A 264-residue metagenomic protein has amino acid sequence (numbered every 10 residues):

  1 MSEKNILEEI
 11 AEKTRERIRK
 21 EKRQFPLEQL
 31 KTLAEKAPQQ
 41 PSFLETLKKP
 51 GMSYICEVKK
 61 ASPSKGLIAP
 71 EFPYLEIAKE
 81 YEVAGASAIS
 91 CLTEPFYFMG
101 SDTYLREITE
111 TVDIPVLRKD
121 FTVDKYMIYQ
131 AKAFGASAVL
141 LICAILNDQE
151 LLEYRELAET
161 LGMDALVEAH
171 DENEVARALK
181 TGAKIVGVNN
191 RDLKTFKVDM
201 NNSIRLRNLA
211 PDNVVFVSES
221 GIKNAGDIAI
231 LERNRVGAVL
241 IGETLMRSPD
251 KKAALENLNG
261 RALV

Functional and structural regions predicted by a protein language model:
S2-A69: An N-cap/entry alpha-helix motif that binds or orients negatively charged groups
I10, C56, Y81, A131 (+4 more regions): Conserved, mostly hydrophobic/aromatic
K13, K59-A61, E94, F121 (+5 more regions): Active-site beta-loop-alpha junctions enriched in small/polar residues
V58, K65-L166, E172-R177, S203-L206: N-terminal active-site wall of soluble small-molecule enzyme domains
V123-F134, E172-T181, S218, I222-I241: Catalytic cores of alpha/beta
Q130-E150, G187-F196, V236-A254: Glycine-rich phosphate-binding active-site loops on the catalytic face of alpha/beta enzymes
R205-L209, R247-V264: C-terminal helical cap(s) of enzyme catalytic domains, especially alpha/beta-barrels
